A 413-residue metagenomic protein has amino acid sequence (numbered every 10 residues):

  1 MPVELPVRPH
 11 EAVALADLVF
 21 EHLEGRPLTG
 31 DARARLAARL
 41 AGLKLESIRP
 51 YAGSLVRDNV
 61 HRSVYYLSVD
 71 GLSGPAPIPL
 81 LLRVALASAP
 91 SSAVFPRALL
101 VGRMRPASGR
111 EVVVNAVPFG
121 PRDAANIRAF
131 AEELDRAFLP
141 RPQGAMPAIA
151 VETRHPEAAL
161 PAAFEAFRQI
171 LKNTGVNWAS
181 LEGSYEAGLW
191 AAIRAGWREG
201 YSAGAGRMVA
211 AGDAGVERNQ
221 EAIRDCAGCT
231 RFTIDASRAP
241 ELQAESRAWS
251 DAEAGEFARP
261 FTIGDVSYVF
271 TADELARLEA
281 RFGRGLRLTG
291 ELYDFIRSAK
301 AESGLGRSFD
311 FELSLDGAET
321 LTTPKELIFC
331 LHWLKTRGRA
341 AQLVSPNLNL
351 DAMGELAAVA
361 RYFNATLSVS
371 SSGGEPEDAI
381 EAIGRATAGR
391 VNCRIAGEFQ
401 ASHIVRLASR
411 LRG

Functional and structural regions predicted by a protein language model:
M1-G200, A211-P240, E245-W249, R281 (+3 more regions): Active-site capping/gating regions of soluble enzymes
G206, L313: Conserved, mostly hydrophobic/aromatic
R247-R277, N347: Aromatic- and acidic-residue-enriched carbohydrate-binding clefts of CAZyme catalytic domains
S314-A318: Short loop/turn motifs enriched for small/polar and acidic residues
